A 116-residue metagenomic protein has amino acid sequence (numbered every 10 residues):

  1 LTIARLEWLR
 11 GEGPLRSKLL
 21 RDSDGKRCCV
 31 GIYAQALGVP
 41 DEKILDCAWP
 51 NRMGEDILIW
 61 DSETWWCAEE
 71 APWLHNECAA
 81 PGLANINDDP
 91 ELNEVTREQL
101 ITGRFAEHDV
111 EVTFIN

Functional and structural regions predicted by a protein language model:
L1-N116: Catalytic phosphate/metal-binding cores of nucleic-acid and nucleotide-processing enzymes, i.e., regions that mediate
